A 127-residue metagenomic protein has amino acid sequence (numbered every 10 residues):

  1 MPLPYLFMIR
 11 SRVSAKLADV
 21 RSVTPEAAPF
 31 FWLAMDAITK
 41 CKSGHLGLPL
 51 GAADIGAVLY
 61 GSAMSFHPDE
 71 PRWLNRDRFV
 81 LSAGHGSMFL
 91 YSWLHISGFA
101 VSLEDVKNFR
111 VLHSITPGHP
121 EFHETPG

Functional and structural regions predicted by a protein language model:
Y5-F7: Aromatic (phenylalanine/tyrosine) cluster motif
I9-F30: N-terminal hydrophobic or amphipathic helices/low-complexity stretches enriched in small/hydrophobic/Pro/Gly
K16, K40-K42, K107: Context-gated lysine
R21, K42-S43, D77: A general structural-boundary detector
A27-S43: N-terminal capping segment at the start of a domain
A37, G51-G127: Cofactor-binding active-site loop characterized by glycine-rich and histidine/acidic residues
